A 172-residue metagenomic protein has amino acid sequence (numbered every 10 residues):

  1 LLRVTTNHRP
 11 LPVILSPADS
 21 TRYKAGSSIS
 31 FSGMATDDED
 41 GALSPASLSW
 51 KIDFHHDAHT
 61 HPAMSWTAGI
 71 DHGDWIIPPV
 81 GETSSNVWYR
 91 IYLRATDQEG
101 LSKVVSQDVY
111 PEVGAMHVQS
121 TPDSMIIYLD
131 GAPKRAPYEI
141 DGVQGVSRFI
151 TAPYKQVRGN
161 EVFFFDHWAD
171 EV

Functional and structural regions predicted by a protein language model:
L1-T5, V104-G114: C-terminal edge beta-strand
R9-V13, A18, M116: Proline-centered linker/hinge motifs at extracellular inter-domain junctions
S20-S28, D141-Q144: Short, solvent-exposed loop/linker segments at the N-terminal edge of repeated beta-sheet extracellular domains
I29, S85-I91, V146-R148: Exposed beta-strand face motif in extracellular beta-rich ectodomains
F31-G41, F54-H56, A95-D97, Q156: Extracellular acidic, Ser/Thr/Pro-rich low-complexity tracts
A42-S44, L48-P78, A169-V172: Surface-exposed, flexible coil segments in extracellular/virion-facing regions
I70-D71, L129-S147, A169-V172: Short, solvent-exposed S/T- and G/P-enriched segments that are highly enriched in secreted/extracellular and lumenal
F149-V172: Surface-exposed interfaces of beta-sheet-rich extracellular modules
